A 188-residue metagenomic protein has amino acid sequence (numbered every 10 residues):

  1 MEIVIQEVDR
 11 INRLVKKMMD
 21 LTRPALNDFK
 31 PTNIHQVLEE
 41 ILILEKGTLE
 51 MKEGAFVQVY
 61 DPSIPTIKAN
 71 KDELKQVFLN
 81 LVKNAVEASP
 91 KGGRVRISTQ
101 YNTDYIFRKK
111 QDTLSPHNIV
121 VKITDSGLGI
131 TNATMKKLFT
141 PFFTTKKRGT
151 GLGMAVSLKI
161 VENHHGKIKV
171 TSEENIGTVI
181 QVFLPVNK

Functional and structural regions predicted by a protein language model:
P24-N27, T66-A69, T145: Conserved micro-motifs of the catalytic ATP-binding
K30-L42, S98-Y101: A conserved beta-strand-to-alpha-helix junction within the catalytic ATP-binding
I34, G129-K137: Short helix N-cap motif at coil->helix boundaries in the Bergerat
T48-Q58, K91-G93: Short conserved segments within the C-terminal catalytic ATPase subdomain
A55-P65, Q100-N102: Conserved catalytic submotifs in the C-terminal HATPase_c
G92-Y105: Short beta-strand/loop element within the Bergerat-fold HATPase_c
V161-E162: Detector for a conserved hydrophobic position within an alpha-helical segment of the HATPase_c
